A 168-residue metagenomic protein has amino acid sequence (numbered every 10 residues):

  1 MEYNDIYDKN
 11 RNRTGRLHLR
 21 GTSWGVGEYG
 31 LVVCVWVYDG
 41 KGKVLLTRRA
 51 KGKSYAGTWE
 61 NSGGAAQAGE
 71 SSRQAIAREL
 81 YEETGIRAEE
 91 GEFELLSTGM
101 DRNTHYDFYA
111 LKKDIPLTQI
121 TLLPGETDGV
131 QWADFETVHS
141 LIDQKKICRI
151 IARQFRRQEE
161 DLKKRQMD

Functional and structural regions predicted by a protein language model:
M1-C34, Y38-G40: Acidic, metal-coordinating catalytic segment for phosphate/diphosphate chemistry, firing primarily on the Nudix
I6, V37, L46, A110-L111 (+1 more regions): Conserved hydrophobic "DFG−1" position in protein kinase catalytic cores
N10, D39-G42, A50, K112-L117 (+1 more regions): Short loop segments at secondary-structure junctions
G25-G27, Y55-E60, Q131: A short, polar/proline- and glycine-enriched secondary-structure boundary/capping micro-motif
V32-G63: A glycine-rich, hydrophobic loop/mini-helix early in the fold
A65-I147: Unchanged
K146-D168: Charged phosphate-binding loop/patch that engages nucleotide di/tri-phosphates or the phosphate backbone of nucleic
